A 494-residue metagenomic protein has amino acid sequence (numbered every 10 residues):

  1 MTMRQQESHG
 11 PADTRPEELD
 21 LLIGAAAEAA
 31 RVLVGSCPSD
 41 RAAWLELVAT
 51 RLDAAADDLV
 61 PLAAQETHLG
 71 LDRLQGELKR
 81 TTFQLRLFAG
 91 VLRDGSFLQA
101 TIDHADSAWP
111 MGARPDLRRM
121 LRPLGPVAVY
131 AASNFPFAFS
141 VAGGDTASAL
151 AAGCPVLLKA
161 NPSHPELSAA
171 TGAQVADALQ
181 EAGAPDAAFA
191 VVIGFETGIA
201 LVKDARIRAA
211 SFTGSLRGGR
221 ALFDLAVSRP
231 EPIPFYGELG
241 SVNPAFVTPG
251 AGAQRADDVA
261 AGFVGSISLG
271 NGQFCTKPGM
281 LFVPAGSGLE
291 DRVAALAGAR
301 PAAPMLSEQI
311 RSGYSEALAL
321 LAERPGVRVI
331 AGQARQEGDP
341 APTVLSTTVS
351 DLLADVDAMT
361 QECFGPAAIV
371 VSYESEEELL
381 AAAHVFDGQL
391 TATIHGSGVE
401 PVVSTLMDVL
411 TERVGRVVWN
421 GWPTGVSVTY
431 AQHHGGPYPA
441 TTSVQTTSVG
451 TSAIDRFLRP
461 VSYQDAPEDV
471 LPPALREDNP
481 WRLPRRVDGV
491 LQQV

Functional and structural regions predicted by a protein language model:
M1-P115: N-terminal Rossmann-like NAD(P)+-binding subdomain of aldehyde/semialdehyde dehydrogenases
A30, V34, A49-A56, V60-A63 (+19 more regions): Structural signal for hydrophobic packing residues in well-ordered secondary-structure cores of soluble enzyme domains
D40, W44, G153-L167, A188 (+7 more regions): Short loop-to-beta-strand entry elements in the cores of soluble alpha/beta enzymes
S96-S268: Rossmann-like NAD(P) dinucleotide-binding subdomain of oxidoreductase/dehydrogenase enzymes
A261, V283-L390: NAD(P)-dependent aldehyde/semialdehyde dehydrogenase
E337-P340, E376-L471, Q493: C-terminal core of ALDH-fold dehydrogenases
P472-V494: Extended hydrophobic packing segments that form well-structured cores
